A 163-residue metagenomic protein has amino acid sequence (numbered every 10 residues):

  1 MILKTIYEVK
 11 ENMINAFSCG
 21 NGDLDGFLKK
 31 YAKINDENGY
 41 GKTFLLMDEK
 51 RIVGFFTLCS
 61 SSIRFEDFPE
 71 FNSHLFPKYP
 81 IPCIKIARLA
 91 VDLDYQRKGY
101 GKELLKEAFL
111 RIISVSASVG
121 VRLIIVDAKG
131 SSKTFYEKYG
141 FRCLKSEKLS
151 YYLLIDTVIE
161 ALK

Functional and structural regions predicted by a protein language model:
M1-I34, N38, T43: Short amphipathic alpha-helix that is part of the acyltransferase structural core
G39-S60, D67: Conserved beta-hairpin
T57-R88: Conserved acyl-donor/pantetheine-binding loop and adjacent beta-alpha core of acyl/acetyltransferases and related
A87-R97: A short, internal acetyl-CoA/4′-phosphopantetheine-binding micro-motif in the GNAT/acyltransferase core
Y95, G99-E107: Conserved acetyl-CoA pyrophosphate-binding loop and the N-cap/start of the following alpha-helix in GNAT-like
L104, S132-F135: Conserved short alpha-helix immediately C-terminal to the canonical SAM/SAH-binding motif I of Rossmann-like
L105, L110-D127: Conserved GNAT acetyl-CoA-binding A-motif
G120-S132, G140, L144-K163: C-terminal "cap" of GNAT-fold acetyltransferases
